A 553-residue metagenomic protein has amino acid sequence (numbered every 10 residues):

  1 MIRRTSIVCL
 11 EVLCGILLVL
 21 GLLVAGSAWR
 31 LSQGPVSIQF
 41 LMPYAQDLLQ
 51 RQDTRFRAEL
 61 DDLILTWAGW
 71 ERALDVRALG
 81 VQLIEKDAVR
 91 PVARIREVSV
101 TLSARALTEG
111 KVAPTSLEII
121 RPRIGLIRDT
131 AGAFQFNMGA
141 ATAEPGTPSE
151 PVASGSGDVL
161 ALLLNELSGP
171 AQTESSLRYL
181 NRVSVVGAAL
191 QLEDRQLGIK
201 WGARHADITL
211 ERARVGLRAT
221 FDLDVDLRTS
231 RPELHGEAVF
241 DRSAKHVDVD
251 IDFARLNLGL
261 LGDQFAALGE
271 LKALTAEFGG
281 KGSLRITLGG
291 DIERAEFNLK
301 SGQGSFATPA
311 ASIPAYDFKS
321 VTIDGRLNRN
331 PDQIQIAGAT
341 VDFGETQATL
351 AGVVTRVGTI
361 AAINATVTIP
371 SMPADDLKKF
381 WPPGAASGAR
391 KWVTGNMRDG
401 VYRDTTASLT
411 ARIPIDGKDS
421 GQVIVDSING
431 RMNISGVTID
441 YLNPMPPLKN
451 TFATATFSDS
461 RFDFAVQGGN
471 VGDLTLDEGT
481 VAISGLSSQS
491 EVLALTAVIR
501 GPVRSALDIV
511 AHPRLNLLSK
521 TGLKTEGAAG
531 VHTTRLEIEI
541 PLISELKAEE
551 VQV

Functional and structural regions predicted by a protein language model:
I2-I64, R105, I119, L261-G280 (+2 more regions): Extracellular/lumenal and peripheral-membrane lipid-interaction modules
V24, R51-Q52, L63, A143-F265 (+4 more regions): Elongated, acidic membrane-bridging lipid-handling scaffolds and related periplasm/extracellular "bridge/tunnel" systems
V24-A131, P232, V239-D241, I286-T287 (+3 more regions): Terminal hydrophobic membrane-targeting helix
R51-F56, A73-D75, L79-L210, F265-A267 (+4 more regions): Secondary-structure transition motifs
R55-E59, D87-L102, Q196-I208, D226-E237 (+9 more regions): Amphipathic hydrophobic-ligand
P91, G110, D332-V341, I439-P444 (+2 more regions): Strand-loop-strand
L102-T108, E166-A171, L284-L288, L409-D419 (+1 more regions): Outer-membrane beta-barrel proteins
T410-D440, V531-V553: Long hydrophobic segments that form regular secondary structure
